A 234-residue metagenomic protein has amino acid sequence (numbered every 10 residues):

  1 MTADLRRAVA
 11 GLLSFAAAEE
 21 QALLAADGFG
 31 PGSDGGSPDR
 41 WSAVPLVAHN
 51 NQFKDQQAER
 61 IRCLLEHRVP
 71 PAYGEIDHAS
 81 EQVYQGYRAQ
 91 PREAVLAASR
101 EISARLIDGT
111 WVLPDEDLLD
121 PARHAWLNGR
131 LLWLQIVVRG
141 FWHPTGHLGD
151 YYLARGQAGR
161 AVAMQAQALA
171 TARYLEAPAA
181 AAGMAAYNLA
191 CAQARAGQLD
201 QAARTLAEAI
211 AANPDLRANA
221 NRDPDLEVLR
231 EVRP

Functional and structural regions predicted by a protein language model:
F29-H78, P121-A166: Short, contiguous alpha-helical
S80-D120: Acidic/histidine-rich alpha-helical segments that form the ligand environment of transition-metal centers
G183, A218-N219: Start-of-helix signal in alpha-solenoid helical-repeat scaffolds, especially tetratricopeptide repeats
N188, R222-D225, V232: "A position-specific structural signal for the A-helix of alpha-solenoid helical repeats
